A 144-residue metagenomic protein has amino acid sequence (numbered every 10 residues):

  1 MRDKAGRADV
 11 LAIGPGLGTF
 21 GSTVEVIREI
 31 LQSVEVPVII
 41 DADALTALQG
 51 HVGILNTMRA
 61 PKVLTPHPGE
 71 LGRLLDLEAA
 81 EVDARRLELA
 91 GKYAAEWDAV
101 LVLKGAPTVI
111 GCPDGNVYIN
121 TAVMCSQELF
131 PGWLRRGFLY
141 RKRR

Functional and structural regions predicted by a protein language model:
M1-T121: Glycine-rich phosphate/dinucleotide-binding loop and adjoining beta-alpha-beta core of small-molecule
G72-R73, Q127-R144: Short, small-residue alpha-helix embedded
V123-C125: A short, sequence-level motif marking secondary-structure junctions
